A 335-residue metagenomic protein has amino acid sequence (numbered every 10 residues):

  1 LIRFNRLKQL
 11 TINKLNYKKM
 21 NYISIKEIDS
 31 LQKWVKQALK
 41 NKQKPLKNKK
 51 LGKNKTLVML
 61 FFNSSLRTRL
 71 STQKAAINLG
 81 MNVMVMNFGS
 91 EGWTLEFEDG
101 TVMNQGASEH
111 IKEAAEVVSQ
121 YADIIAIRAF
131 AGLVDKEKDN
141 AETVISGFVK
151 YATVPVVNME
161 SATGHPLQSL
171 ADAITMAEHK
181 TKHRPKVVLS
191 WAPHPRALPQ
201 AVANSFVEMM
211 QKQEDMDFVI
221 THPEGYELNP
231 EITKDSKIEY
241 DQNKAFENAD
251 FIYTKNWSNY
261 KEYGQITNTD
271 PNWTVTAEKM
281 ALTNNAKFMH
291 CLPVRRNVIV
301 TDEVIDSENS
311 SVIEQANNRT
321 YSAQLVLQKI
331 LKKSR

Functional and structural regions predicted by a protein language model:
L1-K19: N-terminal amphipathic/basic-hydrophobic helices that include classical n-h-c signal peptides and signal-anchor
K14-Y17, D306-R335: C-terminal helix-to-coil terminal segments
Y17-L70, K74: Positively charged, low-complexity intrinsically disordered leader regions
G52-M59, S65-A177, R295-R296: Phosphate/diphosphate ligand-binding glycine-rich loop within oxidoreductases
F62-I77, A177-T254: Glycine-rich phosphate/diphosphate-binding loop of Rossmann-like nucleotide-binding domains
A152-V154, E214-M216, L282-K287: A short helix->loop->beta-strand "cap" motif at the edges of active sites that frequently abuts
I232-S310: Rossmann-like adenosine-cofactor binding region
